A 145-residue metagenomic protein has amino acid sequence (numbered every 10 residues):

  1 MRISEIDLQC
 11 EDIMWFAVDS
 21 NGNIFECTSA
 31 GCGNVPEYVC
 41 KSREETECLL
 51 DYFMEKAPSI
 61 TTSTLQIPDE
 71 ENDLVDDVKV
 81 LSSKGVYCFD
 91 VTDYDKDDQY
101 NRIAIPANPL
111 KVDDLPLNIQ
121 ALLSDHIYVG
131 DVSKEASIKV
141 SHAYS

Functional and structural regions predicted by a protein language model:
M1-S20, I24, V35: Short N-terminal edge-element motif at the start of the domain
S29-V35: Short, solvent-exposed aromatic-acidic interface loops
E37-S145: Low-complexity intrinsically disordered segments
